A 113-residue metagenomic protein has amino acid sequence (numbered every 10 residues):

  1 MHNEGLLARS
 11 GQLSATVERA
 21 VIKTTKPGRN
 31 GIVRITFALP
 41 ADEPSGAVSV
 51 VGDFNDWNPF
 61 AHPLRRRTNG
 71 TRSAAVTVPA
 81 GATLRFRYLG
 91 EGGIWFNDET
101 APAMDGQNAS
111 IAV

Functional and structural regions predicted by a protein language model:
H2-P44: Basic K/R-rich, polyanion-interacting modules in nucleoproteins and related proteins
N30-G81, L89-V113: Aromatic-rich carbohydrate-binding modules that target alpha-glucans
